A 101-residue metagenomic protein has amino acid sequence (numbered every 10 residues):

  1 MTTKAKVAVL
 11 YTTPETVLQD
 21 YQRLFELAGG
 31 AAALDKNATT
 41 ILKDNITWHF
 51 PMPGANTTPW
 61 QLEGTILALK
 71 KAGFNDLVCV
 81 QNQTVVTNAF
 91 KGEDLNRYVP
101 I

Functional and structural regions predicted by a protein language model:
M1-I101: N-terminal and secondary-structure boundary signal
